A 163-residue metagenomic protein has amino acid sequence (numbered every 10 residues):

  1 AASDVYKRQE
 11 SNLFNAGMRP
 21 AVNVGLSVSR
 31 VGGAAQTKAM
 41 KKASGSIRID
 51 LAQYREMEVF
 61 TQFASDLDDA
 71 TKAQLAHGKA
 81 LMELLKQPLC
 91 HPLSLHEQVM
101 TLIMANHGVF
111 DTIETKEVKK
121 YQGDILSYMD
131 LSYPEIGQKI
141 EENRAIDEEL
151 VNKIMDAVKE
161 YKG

Functional and structural regions predicted by a protein language model:
A1-Y6: Short, small-residue-biased leader/transition segments that mark boundaries at the very start of proteins
K7-R8, M100: Structural motif
Q9, F14-A34, K38, K42: N-terminal cationic and glycine-rich segments that engage phosphates or anionic surfaces
R19-V28, A64-L67, N143-A145: Noncatalytic linker/hinge segments flanking ATPase motor cores
A21-V22, I47, I125, V158: Single-residue recognition of alpha-helix boundary sites
V31-H91: Long, amphipathic alpha-helical stalk/connector segments used for oligomerization, subunit docking, or mechanical
T71-G163: Terminal-proximal interaction/regulatory segments of ATP-powered molecular machines
